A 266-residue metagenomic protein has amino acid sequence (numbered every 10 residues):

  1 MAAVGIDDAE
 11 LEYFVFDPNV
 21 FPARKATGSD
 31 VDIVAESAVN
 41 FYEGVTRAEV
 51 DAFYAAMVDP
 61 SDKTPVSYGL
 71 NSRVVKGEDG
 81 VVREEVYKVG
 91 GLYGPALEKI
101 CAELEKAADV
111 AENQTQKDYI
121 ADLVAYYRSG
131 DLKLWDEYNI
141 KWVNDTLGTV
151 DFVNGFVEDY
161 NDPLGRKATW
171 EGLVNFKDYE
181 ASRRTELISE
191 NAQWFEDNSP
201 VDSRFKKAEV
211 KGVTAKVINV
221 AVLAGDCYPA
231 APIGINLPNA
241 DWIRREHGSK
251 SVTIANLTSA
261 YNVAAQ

Functional and structural regions predicted by a protein language model:
M1-V15, V20: N-terminal accessory alpha/beta regions
F21-Q266: Fold-level signature of zinc-dependent metallopeptidase catalytic domains
